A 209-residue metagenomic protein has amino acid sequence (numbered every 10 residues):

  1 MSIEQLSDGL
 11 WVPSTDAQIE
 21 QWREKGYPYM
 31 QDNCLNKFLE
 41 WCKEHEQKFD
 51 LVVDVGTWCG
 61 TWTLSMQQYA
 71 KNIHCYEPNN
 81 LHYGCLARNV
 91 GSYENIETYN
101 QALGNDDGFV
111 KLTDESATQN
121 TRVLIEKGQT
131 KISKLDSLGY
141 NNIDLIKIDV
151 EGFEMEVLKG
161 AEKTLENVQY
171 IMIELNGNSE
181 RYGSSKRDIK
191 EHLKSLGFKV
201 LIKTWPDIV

Functional and structural regions predicted by a protein language model:
M1-E94, S185-V209: S-adenosyl-L-methionine
E4-N36, E94, Y99-Y140: Glycine-rich adenosyl-binding loop in Rossmann-like folds that engage adenosine-containing cofactors
W41, H45, G108-K111, L158: Adenylate-forming
F49-W62, K127-G128, I132-S184: Active-site segment flanking the S-adenosylmethionine/decSAM binding pocket in AdoMet-dependent transferases
M66, L86, L112, V157-A161: Hydrophobic packing residues within well-ordered alpha-helices of enzyme cores
N79-N80, A102-N105, G152, G177-S179: Short "lid" loop at the C-terminus of a central beta-strand within the Rossmann-like core of SAM-dependent
G91, E115-A117, E162, E166: A generic structural signal for secondary-structure junctions that act as hinges or helix/strand caps at the edges
